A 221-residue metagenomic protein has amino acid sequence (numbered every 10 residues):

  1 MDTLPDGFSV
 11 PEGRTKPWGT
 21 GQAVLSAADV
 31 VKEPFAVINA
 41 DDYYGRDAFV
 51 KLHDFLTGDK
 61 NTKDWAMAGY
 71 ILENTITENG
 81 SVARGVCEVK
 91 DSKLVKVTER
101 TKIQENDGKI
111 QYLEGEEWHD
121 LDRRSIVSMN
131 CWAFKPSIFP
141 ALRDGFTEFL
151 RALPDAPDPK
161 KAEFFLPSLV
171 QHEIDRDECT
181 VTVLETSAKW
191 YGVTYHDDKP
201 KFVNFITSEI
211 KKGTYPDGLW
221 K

Functional and structural regions predicted by a protein language model:
M1-D6, E73-T75, I103-E105, K189-Y191: A short acidic, often aromatic-flanked loop/helix-cap motif at beta-alpha or helix-coil junctions that lines enzyme
M1-V37, Y44, F49, G58: Conserved N-terminal catalytic core of the sugar/cofactor nucleotidyltransferase
V37-N39, A68-I71, E185: Short beta-strand segments
R46-W132, P136: Conserved core of the sugar-phosphate nucleotidyltransferase
I126, T182-A188: Catalytic beta-strand/loop signature of glycosyltransferases that borders the donor
R143-C179: A C-terminal functional module that forms or caps the active site or interfaces directly with catalytic machinery
N204, S208-K221: Terminal low-complexity segments of carbohydrate-biosynthetic enzymes
